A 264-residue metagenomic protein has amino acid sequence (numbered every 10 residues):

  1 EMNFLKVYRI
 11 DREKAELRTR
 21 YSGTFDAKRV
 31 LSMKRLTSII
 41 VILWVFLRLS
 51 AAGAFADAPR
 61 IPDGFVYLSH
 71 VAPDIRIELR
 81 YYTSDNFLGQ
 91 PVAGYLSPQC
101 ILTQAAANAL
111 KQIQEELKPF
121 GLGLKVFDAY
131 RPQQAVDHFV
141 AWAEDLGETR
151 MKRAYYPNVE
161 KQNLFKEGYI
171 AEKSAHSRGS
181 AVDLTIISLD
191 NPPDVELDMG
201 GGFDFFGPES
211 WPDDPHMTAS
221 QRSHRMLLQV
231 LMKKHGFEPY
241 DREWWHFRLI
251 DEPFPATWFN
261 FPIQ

Functional and structural regions predicted by a protein language model:
N3, K14-A15, K28: Polybasic, lysine-rich low-complexity intrinsically disordered segments
F4-L5, R9, S22: Short hydrophobic targeting helices and cationic amphipathic motifs that mediate membrane/organellar targeting
K28-I40: Bacterial N-terminal signal peptides that target proteins for export
I39-S50: Bacterial N-terminal signal peptides
G53-A129, Q133-D241, D251-Q264: Extracytoplasmic cell-surface/polysaccharide-interacting catalytic and binding patches
F247: Conserved metal-phosphate-binding beta-hairpin within the catalytic cores of diverse ATP-dependent phosphoryl-transfer
